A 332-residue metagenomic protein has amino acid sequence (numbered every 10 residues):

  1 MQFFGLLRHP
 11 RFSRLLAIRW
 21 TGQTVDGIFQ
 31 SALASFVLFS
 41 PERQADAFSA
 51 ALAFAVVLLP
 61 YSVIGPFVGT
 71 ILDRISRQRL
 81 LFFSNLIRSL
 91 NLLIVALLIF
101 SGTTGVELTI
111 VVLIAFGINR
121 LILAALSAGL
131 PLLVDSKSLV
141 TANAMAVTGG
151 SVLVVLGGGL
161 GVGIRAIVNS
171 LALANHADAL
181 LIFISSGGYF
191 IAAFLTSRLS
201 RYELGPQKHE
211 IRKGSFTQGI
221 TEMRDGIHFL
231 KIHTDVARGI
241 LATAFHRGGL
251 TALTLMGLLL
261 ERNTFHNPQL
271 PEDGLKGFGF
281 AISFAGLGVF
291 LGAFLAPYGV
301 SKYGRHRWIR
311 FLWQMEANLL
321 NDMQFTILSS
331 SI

Functional and structural regions predicted by a protein language model:
M1-S13, Y202-L241: Juxtamembrane intracellular "pre-TM" segments in multi-pass secondary transporters
Q2-L59, T234-A285: Helix-loop boundary and gating motifs at the non-cytosolic
H9, R43-Q44, R74, S101-G102 (+4 more regions): Helix-loop interface residues and adjacent transmembrane-helix termini in multi-pass membrane transporters, primarily
S13-Q30, F54-N91, E107-V168, R238-T254 (+4 more regions): Substrate-agnostic recognition of the 12-TM MFS/MFS-like secondary transporter fold
A32-P41, A96-S101, L156-I182, M256-L259 (+1 more regions): Transmembrane alpha-helix termini and helix-breaking/packing motifs in multi-pass membrane transporters
A51-V56, V63-F67, R74, Q78-L80 (+6 more regions): C-terminal transmembrane bundle of multi-pass solute transporters/carriers
L97-V112, Q324-I332: Helix-loop junctions at membrane interfaces in 12-TM secondary transporters
A128, L132-L133, D178, I182-G214: Helix-loop junctions on the cytosolic side of multi-pass membrane transporters, especially the intracellular loop
